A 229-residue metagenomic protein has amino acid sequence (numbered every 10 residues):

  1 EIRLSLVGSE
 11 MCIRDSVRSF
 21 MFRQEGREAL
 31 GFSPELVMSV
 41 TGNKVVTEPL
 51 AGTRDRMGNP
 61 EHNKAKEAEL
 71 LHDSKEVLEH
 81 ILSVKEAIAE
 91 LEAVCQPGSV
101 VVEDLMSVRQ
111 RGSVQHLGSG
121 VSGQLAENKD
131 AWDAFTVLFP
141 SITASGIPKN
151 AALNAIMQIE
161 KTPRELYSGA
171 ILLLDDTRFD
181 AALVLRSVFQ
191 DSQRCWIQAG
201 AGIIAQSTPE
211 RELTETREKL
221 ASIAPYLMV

Functional and structural regions predicted by a protein language model:
E1-G8, C12-I13: Single conserved hydrophobic/aromatic residue that forms the stacking wall/gate of nucleotide- or nucleobase-binding
E10, R14-D15, I156-E160: Soluble sensory domains of the PAS superfamily and closely related sensory modules
S16-S19, P97-S99: Short secondary-structure junction motifs
S19-F22, A29-L30, L36-S39, A170-L173 (+1 more regions): Short beta-strand scaffold segments in enzyme catalytic cores
F20-F22, L30-G31, T47-P49, L82-V84 (+4 more regions): General beta-strand structural signal in soluble alpha/beta enzymes
S39-G112, V188-V229: Cytosolic ligand/metal-binding cores
S113-V229: Conserved hydrophobic core element of enzyme catalytic domains
